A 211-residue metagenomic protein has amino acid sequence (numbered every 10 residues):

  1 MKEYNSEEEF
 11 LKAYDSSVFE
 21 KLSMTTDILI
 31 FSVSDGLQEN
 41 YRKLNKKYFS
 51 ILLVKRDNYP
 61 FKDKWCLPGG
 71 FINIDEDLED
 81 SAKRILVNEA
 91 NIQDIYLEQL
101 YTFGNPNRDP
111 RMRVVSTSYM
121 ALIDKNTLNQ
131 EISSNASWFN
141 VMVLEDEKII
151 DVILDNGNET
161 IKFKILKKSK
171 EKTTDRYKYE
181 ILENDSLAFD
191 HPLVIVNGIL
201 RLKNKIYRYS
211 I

Functional and structural regions predicted by a protein language model:
M1-I211: N-terminal leader/linker segments that precede catalytic domains of diphosphate-processing enzymes
